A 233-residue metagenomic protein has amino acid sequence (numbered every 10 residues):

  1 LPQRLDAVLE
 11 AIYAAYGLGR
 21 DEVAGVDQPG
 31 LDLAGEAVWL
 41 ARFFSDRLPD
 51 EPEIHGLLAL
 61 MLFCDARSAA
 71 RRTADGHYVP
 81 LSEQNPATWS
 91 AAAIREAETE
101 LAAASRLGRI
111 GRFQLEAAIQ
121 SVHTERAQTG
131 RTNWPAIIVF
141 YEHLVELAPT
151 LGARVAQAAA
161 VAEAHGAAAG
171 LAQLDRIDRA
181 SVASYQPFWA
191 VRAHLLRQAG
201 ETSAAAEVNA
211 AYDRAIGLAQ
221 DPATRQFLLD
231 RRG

Functional and structural regions predicted by a protein language model:
L1-F140: Amphipathic helix-loop-helix modules that constitute alpha-helical solenoid scaffolds
A41, L48, G108, Y141 (+3 more regions): Alpha-helical junction/boundary sensor with strong preference for TPR arrays
P49-E53, G111-L115, A148-V155, S184-P187 (+1 more regions): Alpha-solenoid helical repeat architecture
L57, M61-C64, E116, Q120 (+4 more regions): "A position-specific structural signal for the A-helix of alpha-solenoid helical repeats
D65, Q128-R131, A164-H165, A199-T202: Structural motif corresponding to the intra-repeat A-B loop/turn of tetratricopeptide repeats
Y78-S90, L174-D175, A183-F188, R197: Divalent-cation-assisted or electrostatically stabilized phosphate/pyrophosphate-binding catalytic cores
I137, G170, A205-V208: Single-residue signature of alpha-solenoid repeat helices
R179-G233: C-terminal non-catalytic interaction modules
